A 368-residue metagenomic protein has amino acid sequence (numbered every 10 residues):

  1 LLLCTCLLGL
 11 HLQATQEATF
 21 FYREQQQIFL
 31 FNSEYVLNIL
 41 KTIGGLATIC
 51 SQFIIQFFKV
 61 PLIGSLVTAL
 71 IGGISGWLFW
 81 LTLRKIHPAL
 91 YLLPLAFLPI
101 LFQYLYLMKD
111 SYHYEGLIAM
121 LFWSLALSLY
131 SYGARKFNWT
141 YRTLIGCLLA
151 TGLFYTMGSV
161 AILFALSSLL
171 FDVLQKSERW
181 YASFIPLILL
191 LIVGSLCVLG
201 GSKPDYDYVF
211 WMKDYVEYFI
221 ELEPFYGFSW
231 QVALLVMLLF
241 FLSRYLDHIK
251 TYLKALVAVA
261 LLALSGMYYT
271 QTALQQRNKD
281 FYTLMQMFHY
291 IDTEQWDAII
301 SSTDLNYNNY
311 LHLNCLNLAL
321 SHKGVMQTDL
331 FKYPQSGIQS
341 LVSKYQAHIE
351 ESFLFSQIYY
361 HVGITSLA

Functional and structural regions predicted by a protein language model:
L1-F20, L190-L199, S265-T270: Transmembrane signal-anchor helices characteristic of membrane glycosylation enzymes that use polyprenol
E17-I54, F102-S111, G194-G227: Membrane-interfacial interhelical loops
Y22, L40-G44, G64, T68 (+3 more regions): Membrane-interface micro-motifs in multi-pass membrane enzymes
F58-G73: Loop-to-helix entry region of an early transmembrane alpha helix in multi-pass inner-membrane enzymes
L93-P94, Y132-A150, R179-I188: Short hydrophobic alpha-helices at membrane interfaces in multi-pass membrane enzymes
W211-K213, I220-V259: Cytosolic-side transmembrane helix boundary signature
K250-L274: Internal/C-terminal transmembrane anchor helices
T270-A368: Soluble catalytic regions of membrane-associated enzymes that act on cell-envelope and secretory-pathway components
